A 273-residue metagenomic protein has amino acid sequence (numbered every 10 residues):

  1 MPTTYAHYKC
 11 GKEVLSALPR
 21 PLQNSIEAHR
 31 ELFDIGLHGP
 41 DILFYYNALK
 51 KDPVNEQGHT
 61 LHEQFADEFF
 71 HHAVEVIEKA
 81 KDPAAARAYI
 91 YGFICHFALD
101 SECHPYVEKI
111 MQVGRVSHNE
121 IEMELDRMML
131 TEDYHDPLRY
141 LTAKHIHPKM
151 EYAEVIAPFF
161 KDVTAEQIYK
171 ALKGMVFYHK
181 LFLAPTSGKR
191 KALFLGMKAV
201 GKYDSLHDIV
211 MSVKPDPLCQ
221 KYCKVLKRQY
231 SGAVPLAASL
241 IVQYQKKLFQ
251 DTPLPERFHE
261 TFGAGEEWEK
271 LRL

Functional and structural regions predicted by a protein language model:
M1-I90, I94-L273: N-terminal leader/auxiliary helical segments
